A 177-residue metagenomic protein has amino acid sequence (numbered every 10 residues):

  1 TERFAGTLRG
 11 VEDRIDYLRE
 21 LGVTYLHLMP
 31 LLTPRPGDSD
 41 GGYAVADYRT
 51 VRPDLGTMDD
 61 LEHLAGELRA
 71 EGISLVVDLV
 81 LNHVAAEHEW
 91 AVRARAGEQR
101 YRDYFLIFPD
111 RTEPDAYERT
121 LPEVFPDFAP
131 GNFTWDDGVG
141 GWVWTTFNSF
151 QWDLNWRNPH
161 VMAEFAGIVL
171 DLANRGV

Functional and structural regions predicted by a protein language model:
T1-A166, L170, N174: Acidic/aromatic-lined carbohydrate-recognition and catalytic surfaces of CAZymes acting on diverse glycans
V177: C-terminal substrate-recognition regions of SAM-dependent nucleic acid methyltransferases
